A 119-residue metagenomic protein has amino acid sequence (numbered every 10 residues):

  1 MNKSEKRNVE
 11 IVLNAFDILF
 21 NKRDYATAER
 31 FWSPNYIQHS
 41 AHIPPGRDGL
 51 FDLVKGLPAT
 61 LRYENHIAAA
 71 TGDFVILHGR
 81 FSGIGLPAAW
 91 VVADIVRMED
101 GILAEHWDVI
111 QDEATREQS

Functional and structural regions predicted by a protein language model:
M1-S119: C-terminal and inter-domain tail/linker signature
